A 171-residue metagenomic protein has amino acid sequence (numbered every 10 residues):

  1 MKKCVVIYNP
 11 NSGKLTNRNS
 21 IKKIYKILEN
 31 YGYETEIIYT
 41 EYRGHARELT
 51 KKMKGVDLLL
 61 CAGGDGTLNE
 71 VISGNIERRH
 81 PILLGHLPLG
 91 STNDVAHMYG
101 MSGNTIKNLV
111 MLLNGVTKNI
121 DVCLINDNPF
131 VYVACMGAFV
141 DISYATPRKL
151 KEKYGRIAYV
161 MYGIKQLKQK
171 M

Functional and structural regions predicted by a protein language model:
M1-L59, K107: ATP/NTP phosphate-donor binding region
P10, A62-G64, L87-L89: Glycine-rich beta-strand-to-loop/alpha-helix junction loops that act as flexible
K14, D65-G66: Gly/Ser/Thr-rich loops at beta-strand to alpha-helix junctions that form or flank small-molecule/cofactor-binding
I24, A46, V71, V95-A96 (+1 more regions): Hydrophobic packing residues within well-ordered alpha-helices of enzyme cores
Y31, T40, E77-M171: Catalytic core of DAGKc-family lipid kinases
L59-L60, I76: Nuclease catalytic cores that cleave nucleic-acid phosphodiester bonds, predominantly acidic two-metal-ion
L60-A62, N69: Active-site-proximal cofactor/substrate-binding loop regions of enzyme domains
T67-R79: Short Gly/Thr/Asp-enriched flexible loops that form oxyanion-binding sites at enzyme active sites
